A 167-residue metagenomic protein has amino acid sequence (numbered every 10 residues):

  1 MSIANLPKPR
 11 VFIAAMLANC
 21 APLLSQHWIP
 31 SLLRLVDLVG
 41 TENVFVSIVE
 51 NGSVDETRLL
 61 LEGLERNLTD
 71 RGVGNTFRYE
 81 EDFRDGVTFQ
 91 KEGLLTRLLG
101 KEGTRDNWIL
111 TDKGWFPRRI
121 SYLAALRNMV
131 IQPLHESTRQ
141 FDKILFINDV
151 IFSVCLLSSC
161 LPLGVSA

Functional and structural regions predicted by a protein language model:
M1-R34, M129: N-proximal low-complexity "stem/linker" segments adjacent to membrane-targeting elements
V11, L35-S47, R71-V73: Short loop->beta transition adjacent to catalytic acidic/histidine clusters or analogous donor-positioning motifs
A15, N19-C20, Q26-H27, S47-E50 (+3 more regions): Mobile, glycine-rich extracellular loop/lid and propeptide segments that shape or gate substrate/ligand access
P30-N43, S53, R66-N67: Short, acidic, metal-binding catalytic loop of nucleotide-sugar glycosyltransferases
N43-V54, R78-D82: Short beta-strand/loop segment that forms part of the nucleotide-sugar
E56-F141: Active-site-proximal specificity loops/subdomain of glycosyltransferases
R118, I151-A167: Conserved catalytic core of nucleotide-sugar-dependent glycosyltransferases
T138-F152: Short beta-strand-to-loop acidic/aromatic patch adjacent to the donor-nucleotide binding site
